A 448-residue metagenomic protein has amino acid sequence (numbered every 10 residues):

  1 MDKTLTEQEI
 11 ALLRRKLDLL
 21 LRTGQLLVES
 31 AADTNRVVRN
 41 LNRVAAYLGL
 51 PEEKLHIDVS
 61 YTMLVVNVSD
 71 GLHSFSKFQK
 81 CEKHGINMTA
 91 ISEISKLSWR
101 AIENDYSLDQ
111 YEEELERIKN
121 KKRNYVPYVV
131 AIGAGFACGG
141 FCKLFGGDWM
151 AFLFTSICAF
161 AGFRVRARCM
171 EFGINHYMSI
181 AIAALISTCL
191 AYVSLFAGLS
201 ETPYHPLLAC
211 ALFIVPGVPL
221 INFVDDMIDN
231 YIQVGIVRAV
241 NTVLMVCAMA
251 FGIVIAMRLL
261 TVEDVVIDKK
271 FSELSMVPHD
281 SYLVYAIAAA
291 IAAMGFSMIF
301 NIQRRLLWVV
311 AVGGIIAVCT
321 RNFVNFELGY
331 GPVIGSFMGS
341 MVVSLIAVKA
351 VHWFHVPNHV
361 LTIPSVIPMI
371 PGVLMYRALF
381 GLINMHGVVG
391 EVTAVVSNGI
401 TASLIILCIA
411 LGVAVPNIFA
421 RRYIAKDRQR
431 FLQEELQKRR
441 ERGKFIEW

Functional and structural regions predicted by a protein language model:
M1-E113, R117: Soluble N-terminal domains of membrane-associated systems
D109-K122, G135-G147, F163-I174, E263-V277 (+3 more regions): Short juxtamembrane and helix-loop transition motifs at transmembrane-helix boundaries in membrane proteins
R123-N222, I299-F300, R304-V309: Core alpha-helical transmembrane segments of integral membrane proteins
Y128-I132, F152-I157, M178-I182, A239 (+7 more regions): Hydrophobic alpha-helical transmembrane segments
A134-K143, A159-R164, L185-V193, M249-M257 (+4 more regions): Hydrophobic core segments of alpha-helical transmembrane domains in multi-pass membrane transport and ion-translocation
C142-C158, P203-P216, K270-A289, G329-M341 (+1 more regions): Structural signature of hydrophobic alpha-helical transmembrane segments
L190-S200, A250-D264, R321-V333, L374-G390: Hydrophobic alpha-helical transmembrane segments in multi-pass integral membrane proteins
P206-C210, N222-D226, N230-C247, Y282 (+1 more regions): C-terminal transmembrane helix-loop-helix hairpin of multi-pass membrane proteins
